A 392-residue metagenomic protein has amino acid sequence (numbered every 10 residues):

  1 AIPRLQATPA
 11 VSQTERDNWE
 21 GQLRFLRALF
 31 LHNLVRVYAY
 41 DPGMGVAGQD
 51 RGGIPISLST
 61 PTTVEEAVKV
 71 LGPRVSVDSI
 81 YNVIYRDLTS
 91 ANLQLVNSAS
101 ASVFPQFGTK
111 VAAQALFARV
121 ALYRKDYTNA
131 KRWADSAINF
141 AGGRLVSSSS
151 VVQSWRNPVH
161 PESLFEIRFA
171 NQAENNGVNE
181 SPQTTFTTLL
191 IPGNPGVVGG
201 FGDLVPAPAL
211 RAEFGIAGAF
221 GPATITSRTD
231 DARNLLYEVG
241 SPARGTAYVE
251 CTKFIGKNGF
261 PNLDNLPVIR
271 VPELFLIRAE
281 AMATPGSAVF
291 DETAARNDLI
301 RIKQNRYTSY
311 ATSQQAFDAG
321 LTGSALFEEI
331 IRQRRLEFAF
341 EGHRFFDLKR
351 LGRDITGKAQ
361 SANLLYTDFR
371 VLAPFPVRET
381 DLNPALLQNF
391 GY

Functional and structural regions predicted by a protein language model:
A1-T184, T188, P192-G196, G218-Y392: Acidic/polar-rich alpha-helix caps and helix-coil junctions
L204-V205, R211: Conserved small-residue
